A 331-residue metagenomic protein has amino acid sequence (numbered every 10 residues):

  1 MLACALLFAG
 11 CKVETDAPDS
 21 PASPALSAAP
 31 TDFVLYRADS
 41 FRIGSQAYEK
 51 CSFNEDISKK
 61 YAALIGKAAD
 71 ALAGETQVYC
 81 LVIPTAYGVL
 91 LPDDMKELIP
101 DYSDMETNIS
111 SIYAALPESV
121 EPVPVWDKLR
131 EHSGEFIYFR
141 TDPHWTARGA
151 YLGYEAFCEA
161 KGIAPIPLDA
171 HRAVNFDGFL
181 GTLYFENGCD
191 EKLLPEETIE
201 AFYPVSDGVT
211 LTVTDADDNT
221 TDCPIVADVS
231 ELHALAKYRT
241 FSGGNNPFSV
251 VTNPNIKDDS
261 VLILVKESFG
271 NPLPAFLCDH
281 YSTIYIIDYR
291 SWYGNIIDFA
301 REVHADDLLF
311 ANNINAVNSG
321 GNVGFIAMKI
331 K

Functional and structural regions predicted by a protein language model:
A3, C11-K331: Extracellular glycan-modifying ectodomains
